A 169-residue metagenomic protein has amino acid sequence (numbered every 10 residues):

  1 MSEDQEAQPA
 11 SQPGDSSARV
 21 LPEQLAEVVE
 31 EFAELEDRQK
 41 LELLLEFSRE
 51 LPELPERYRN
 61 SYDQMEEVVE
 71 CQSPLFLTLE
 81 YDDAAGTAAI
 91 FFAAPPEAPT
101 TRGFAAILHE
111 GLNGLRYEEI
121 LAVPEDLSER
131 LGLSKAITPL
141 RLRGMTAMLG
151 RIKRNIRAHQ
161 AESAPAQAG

Functional and structural regions predicted by a protein language model:
S2-A10, D15-A18, T146, K153 (+1 more regions): Globin-like tetrapyrrole-binding proteins
A18-M65: Extended low-complexity intrinsically disordered regions
E27-V28, G103-I107: A general alpha-helix detector
E34-D37, P95-T100, L140: Structural motif
K40, S73, T100-A105, R116 (+2 more regions): Amphipathic alpha-helical interface surfaces
Y58-Y81: Structured beta-strand/loop patches that form or line metal/cofactor-binding pockets in enzymes
E80-P99, H109-N113: Conserved interaction-surface patches within small, structured recognition/assembly domains
P96, E118-V123, L127-G169: C-terminal binding/interaction regions
